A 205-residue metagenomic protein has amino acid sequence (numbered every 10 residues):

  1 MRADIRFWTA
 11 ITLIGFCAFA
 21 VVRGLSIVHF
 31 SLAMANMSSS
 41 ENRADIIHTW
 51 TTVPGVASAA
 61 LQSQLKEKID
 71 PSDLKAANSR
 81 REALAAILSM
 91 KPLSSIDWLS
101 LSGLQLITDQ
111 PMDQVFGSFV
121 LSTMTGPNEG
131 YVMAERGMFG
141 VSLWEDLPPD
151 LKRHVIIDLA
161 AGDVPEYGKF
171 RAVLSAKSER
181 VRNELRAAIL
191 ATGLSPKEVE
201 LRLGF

Functional and structural regions predicted by a protein language model:
M1-R81, A85-M90, I156-F205: N-terminal alpha-helical interaction modules that lie
E82-G162: Non-cytosolic head/periplasmic domains of membrane-anchored proteins
